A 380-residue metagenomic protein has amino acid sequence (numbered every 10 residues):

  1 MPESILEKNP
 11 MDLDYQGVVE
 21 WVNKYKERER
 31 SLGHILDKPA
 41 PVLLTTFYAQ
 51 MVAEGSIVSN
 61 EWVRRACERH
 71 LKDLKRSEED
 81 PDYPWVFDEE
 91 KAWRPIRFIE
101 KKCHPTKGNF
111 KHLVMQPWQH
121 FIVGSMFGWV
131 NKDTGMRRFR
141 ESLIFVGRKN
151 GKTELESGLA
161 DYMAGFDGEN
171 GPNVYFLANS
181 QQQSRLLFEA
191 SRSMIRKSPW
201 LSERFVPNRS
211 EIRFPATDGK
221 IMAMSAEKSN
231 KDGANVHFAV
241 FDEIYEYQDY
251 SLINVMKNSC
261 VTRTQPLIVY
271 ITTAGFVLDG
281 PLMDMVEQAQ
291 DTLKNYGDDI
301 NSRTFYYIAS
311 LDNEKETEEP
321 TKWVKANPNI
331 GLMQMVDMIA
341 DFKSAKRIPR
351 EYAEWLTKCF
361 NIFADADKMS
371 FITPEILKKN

Functional and structural regions predicted by a protein language model:
P2-N380: Phosphate/NTP-binding elements of NTP-utilizing enzymes
